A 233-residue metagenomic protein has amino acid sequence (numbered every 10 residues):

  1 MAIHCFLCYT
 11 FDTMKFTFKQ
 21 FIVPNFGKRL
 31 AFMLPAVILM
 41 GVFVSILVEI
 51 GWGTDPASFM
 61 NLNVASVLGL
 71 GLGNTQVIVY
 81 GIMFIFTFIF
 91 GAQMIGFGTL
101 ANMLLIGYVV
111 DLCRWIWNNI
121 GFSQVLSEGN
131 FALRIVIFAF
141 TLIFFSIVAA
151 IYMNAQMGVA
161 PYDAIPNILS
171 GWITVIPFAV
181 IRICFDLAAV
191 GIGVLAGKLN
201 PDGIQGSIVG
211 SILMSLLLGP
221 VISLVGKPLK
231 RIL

Functional and structural regions predicted by a protein language model:
Y9-F11, K15-L233: Core subunits and conserved enzymes of cellular information-processing and envelope-translocation systems across
